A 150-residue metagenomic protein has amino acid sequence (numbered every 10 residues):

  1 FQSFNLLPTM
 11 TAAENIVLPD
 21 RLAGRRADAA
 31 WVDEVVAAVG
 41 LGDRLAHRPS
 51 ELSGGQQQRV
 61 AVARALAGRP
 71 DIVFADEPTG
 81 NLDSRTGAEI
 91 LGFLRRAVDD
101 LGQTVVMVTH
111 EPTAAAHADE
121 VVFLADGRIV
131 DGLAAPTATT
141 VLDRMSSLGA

Functional and structural regions predicted by a protein language model:
M10-L18: Short coil-to-helix segment of the ABC ATPase nucleotide-binding domain corresponding to the Q-loop/switch region
V17, A27-R44: Conserved ABC ATPase "signature" region
H47, A67-G68: Conserved signature/switch motifs of ABC ATPase nucleotide-binding domains
R48-Q58: Conserved ABC ATPase signature
V62, I90: Hydrophobic anchor residue at the start of the ABC signature
V73-D76: Catalytic Walker B motif of ABC-type/P-loop ATPase nucleotide-binding domains
S84-T86: Helix N-cap at the start of a conserved alpha-helix in ABC-type nucleotide-binding domains
R128-A150: Conserved beta-strand-loop-alpha-helix hinge in the C-terminal portion of ABC ATPase nucleotide-binding domains
